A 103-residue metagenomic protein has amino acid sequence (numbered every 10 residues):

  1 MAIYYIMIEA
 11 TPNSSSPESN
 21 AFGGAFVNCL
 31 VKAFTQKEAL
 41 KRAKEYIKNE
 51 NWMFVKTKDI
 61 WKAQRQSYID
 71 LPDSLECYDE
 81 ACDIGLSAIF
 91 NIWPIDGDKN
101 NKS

Functional and structural regions predicted by a protein language model:
M1-N28, K32-S103: Long, contiguous binding/interaction regions
